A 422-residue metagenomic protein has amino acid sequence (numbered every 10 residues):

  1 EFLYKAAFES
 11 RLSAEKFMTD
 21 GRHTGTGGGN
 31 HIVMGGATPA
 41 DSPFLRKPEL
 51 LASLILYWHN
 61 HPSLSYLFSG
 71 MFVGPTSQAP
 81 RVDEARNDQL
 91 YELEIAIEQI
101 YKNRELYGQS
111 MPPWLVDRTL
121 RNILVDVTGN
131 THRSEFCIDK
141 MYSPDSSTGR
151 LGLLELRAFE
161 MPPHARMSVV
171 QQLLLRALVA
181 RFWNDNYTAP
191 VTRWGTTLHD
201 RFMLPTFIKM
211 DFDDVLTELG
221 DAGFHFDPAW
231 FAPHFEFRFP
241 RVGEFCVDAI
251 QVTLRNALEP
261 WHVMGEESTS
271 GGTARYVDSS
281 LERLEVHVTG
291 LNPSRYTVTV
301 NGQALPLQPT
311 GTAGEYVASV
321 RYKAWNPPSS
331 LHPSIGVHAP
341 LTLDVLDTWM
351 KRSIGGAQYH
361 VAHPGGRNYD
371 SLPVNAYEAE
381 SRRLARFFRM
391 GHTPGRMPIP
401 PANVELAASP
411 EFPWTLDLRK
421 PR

Functional and structural regions predicted by a protein language model:
E1-T26, A37-R422: C-terminal accessory/tail domains of diverse enzymes
G29-M34: A short beta-strand motif that forms the metal-chelation/ATP-contact edge of phosphoryl-transfer active sites
